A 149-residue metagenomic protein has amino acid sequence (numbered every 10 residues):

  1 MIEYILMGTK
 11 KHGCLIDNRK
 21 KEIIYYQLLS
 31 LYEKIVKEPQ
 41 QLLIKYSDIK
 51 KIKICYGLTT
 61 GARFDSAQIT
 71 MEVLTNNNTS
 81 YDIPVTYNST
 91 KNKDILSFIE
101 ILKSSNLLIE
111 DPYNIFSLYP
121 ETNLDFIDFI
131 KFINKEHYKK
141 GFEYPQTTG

Functional and structural regions predicted by a protein language model:
M1-L42, F129-T148: Anionic N-terminal interaction surfaces
M7-G8, I16-R19, Y26-Q27, S47 (+3 more regions): A structural detector for beta-sheet-dominated domains
K21, L43-K45, T70, S80: Secondary-structure boundary/capping motif
I23, E38-T59: Phosphoinositide-dependent membrane-docking surfaces
K50-G149: Acidic, Ser/Thr- and proline-rich intrinsically disordered linker/docking segments of eukaryotic scaffolds
